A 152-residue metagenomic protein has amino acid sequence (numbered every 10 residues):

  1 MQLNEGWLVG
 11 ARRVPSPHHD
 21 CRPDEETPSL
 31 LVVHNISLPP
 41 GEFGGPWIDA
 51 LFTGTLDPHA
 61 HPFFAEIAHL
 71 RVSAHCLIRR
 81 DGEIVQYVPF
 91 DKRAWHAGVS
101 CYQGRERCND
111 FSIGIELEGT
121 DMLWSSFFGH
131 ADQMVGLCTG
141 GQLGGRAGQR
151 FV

Functional and structural regions predicted by a protein language model:
Q2-R22, S37-G145: Active-site-adjacent loop/helix surface patches within enzyme catalytic domains that shape the substrate-binding cleft
D24-P28: Proline/glycine-enriched tight loop/beta-turn segments at coil->beta junctions that connect or precede beta-strands
L30-N35: Short, hydrophobic/glycine-enriched beta-strand segments
G144-V152: Acidic/histidine-rich, metal-coordinating catalytic segments
